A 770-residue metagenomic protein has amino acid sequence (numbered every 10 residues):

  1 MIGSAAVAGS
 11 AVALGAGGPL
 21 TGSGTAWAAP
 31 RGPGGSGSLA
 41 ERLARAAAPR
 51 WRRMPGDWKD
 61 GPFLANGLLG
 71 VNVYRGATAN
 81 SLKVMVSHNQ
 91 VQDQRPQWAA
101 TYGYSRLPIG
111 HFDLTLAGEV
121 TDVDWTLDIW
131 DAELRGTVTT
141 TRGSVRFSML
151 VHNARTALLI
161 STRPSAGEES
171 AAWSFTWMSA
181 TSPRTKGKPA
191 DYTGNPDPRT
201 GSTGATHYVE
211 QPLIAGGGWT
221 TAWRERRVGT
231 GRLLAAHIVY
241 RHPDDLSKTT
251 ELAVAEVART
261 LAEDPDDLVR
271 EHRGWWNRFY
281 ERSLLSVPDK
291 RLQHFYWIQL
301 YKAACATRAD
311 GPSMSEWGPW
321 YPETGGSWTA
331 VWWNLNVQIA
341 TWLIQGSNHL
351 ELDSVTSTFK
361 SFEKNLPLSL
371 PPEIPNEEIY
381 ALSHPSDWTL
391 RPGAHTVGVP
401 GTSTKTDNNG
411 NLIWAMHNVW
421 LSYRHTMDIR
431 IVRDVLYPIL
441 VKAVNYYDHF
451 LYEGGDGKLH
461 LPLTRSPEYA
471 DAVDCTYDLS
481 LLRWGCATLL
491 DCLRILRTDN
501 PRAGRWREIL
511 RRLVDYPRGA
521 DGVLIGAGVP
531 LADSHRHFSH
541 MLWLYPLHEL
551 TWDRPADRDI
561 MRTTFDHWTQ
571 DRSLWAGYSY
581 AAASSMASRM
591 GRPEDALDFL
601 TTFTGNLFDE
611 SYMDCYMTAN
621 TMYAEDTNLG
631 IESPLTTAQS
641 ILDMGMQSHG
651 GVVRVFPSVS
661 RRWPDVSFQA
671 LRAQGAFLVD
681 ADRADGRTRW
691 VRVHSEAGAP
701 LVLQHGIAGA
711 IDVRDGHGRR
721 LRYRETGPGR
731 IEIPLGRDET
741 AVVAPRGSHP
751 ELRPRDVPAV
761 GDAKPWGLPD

Functional and structural regions predicted by a protein language model:
M1-T25: N-terminal export signals
W27-K59, L64, L68-A330, L350-D353 (+4 more regions): Acidic/polar, glycine-enriched structural segments that form the non-catalytic walls/loops of the carbohydrate-binding
R106-T115, I631-D680, A684: Catalytic cores of secreted or luminal carbohydrate-active enzymes
N153-T162, A676-V702: Carbohydrate-binding surface patches
E169-S179, H694-A708: Surface-exposed beta-strand/loop patches in extracellular or lumenal glycoproteins
T185-G187, Q704-G718: Solvent-exposed beta-hairpin/edge-strand motifs
W333-S369, T389-A394, T404-I429, D434 (+3 more regions): Active-site core of glycosidic bond-cleaving carbohydrate-active enzymes
K442-C492: Acidic/histidine-rich catalytic neighborhood
